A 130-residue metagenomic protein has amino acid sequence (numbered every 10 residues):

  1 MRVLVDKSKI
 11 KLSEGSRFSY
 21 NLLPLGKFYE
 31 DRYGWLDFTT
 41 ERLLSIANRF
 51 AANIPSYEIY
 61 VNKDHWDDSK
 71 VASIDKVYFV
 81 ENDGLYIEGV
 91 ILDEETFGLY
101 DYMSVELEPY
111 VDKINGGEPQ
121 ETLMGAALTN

Functional and structural regions predicted by a protein language model:
M1-A51: Polar/acidic, low-complexity leader/linker segments enriched in S/T/G and N/D
S13-Y20, S56, N82, Y100: Sequence-level motif detector for i,i+2 pairs with an aromatic at +2
T39-L43, H65-A72: Long, low-complexity
R49-D68: Small/polar-rich, solvent-exposed N-terminal microdomains that initiate assembly or binding
E58-I59, D68-N130: Residue microenvironments linked to proteolytic maturation and disulfide-stabilized extracellular modules
